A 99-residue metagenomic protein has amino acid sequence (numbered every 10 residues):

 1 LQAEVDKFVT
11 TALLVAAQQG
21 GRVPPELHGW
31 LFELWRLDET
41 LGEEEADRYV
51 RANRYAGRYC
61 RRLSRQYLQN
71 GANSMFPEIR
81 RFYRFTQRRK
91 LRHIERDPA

Functional and structural regions predicted by a protein language model:
L1-L34: Post-HExxH zinc-binding segment in Zn-dependent metallohydrolases
L37-A99: Pan-zinc metallopeptidase signature
